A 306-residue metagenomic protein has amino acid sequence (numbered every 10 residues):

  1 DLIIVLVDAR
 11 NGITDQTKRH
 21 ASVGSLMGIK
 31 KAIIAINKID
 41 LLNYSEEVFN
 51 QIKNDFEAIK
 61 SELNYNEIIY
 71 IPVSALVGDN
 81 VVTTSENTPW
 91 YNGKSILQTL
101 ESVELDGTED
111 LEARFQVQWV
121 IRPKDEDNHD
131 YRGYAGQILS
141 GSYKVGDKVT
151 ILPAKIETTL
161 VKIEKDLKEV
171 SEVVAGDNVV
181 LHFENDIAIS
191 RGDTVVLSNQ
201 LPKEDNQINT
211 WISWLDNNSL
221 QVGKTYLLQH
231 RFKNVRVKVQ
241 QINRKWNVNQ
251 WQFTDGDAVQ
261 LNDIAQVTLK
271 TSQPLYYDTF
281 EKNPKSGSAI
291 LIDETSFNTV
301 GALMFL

Functional and structural regions predicted by a protein language model:
D1-N50: Conserved Switch II/interswitch segment of TRAFAC-class P-loop GTPases
L6, Q118, A135-Q137, V161 (+4 more regions): Short, acidic/hydrophobic/Gly-rich beta-strand patch recurrent on exposed beta strands that often constitutes part
D8-G12, N37-L41, V73-L76, A154 (+2 more regions): Short, ordered loop/turn segments at secondary-structure junctions
G24, N37, S74, G192 (+1 more regions): Residue-level signal for inorganic ion chemistry
A35-N37, L139, T271: A secondary-structure boundary/capping signal
L41-Y44, V48, A58, N185-L306: C-terminal effector modules of nucleic-acid-centric enzymes and ribosome-associated factors
N50, E57-N218: Conserved catalytic-core segments of large NTP-driven translation/proteostasis enzymes
